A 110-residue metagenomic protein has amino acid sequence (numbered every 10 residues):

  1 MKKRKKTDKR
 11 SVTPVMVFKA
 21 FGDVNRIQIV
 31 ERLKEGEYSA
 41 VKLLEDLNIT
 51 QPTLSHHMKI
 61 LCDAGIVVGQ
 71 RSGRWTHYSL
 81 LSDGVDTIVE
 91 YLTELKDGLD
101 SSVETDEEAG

Functional and structural regions predicted by a protein language model:
M1-T13, E31, S82-G110: Amphipathic alpha-helical dimerization/coiled-coil segments that flank or bridge DNA-binding/regulatory modules
K5, A64, S79: Solvent-exposed, flexible loop/coil residues
V12-P52, S72-V85: N-terminal helix-turn-helix DNA-binding core of bacterial DNA-binding proteins
V24, L61, T87, Y91: Solvent-exposed, charged/polar functional surfaces in cytosolic regulatory/catalytic domains
E45, H56, C62-D63: Alpha-helical residues within the helix-turn-helix
T53-H57, K96-D97: Short alpha-helical linear motifs
